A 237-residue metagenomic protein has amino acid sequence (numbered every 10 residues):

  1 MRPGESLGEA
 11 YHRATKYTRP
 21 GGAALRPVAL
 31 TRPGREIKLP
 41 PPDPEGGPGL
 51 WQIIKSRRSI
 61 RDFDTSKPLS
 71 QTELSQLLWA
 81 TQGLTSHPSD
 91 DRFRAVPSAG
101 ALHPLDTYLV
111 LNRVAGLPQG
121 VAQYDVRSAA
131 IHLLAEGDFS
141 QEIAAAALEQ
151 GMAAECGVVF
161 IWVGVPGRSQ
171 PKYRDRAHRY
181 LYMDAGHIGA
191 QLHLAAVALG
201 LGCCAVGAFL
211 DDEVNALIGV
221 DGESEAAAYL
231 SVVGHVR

Functional and structural regions predicted by a protein language model:
M1-P166, A185, A208-R237: N-terminal accessory segments that position/regulate proteins before the catalytic core
R168-K172: Short acidic/His/Gly/Ser-rich catalytic and metal-binding motifs that mark active-site loops of diverse hydrolases
D175-D184: Short pre-catalytic strand/loop immediately N-terminal to key active-site residues, enriched for Gly-Thr
G189: C-terminal substrate/ligand-recognition segments
G200: Structured binding elements
